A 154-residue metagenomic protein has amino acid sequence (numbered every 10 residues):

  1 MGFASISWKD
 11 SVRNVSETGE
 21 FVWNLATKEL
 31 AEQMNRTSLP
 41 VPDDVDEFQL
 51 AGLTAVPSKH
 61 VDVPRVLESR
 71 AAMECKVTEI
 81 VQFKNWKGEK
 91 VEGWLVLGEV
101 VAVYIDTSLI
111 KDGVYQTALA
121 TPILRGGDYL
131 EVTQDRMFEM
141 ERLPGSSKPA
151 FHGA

Functional and structural regions predicted by a protein language model:
M1-A154: Basic, polyanion-binding surface patches
